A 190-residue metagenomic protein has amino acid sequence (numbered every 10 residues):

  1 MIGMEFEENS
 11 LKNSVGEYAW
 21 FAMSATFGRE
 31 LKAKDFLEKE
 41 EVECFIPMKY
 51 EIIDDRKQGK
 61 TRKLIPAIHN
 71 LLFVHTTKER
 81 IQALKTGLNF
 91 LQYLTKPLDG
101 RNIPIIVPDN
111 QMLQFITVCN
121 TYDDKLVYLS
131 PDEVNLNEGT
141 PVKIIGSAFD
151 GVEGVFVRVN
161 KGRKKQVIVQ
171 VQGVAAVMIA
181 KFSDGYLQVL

Functional and structural regions predicted by a protein language model:
M1-P141, V157-Q166, Q170-V189: Acidic-enriched and Gly/Ser
L136, I144-E153: Short coil-to-beta-strand transition motifs
